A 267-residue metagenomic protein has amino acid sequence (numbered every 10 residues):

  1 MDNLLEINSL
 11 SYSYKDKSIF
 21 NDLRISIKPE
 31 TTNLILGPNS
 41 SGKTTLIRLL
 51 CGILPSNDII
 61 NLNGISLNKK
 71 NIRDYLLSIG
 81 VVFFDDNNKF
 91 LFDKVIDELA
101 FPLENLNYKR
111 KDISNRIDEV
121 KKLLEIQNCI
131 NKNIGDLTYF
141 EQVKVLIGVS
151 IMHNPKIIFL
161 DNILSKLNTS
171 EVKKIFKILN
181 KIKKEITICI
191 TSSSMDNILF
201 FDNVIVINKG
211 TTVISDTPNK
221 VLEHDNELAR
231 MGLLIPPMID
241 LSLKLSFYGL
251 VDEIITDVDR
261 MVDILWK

Functional and structural regions predicted by a protein language model:
L5, I19-D22: Conserved structural motif at the start of ABC-family nucleotide-binding domains
L36-P38: The feature captures the beta-strand-to-loop junction immediately N-terminal to the Walker
C51: Helix-to-loop junction immediately C-terminal to a conserved catalytic motif
D58-N68, Y75: Conserved ABC transporter NBD signature motif
K111-C129: Conserved ABC ATPase "signature" region
N133-L137: Conserved ABC ATPase signature
T211-M238: Conserved beta-strand-loop-alpha-helix hinge in the C-terminal portion of ABC ATPase nucleotide-binding domains
